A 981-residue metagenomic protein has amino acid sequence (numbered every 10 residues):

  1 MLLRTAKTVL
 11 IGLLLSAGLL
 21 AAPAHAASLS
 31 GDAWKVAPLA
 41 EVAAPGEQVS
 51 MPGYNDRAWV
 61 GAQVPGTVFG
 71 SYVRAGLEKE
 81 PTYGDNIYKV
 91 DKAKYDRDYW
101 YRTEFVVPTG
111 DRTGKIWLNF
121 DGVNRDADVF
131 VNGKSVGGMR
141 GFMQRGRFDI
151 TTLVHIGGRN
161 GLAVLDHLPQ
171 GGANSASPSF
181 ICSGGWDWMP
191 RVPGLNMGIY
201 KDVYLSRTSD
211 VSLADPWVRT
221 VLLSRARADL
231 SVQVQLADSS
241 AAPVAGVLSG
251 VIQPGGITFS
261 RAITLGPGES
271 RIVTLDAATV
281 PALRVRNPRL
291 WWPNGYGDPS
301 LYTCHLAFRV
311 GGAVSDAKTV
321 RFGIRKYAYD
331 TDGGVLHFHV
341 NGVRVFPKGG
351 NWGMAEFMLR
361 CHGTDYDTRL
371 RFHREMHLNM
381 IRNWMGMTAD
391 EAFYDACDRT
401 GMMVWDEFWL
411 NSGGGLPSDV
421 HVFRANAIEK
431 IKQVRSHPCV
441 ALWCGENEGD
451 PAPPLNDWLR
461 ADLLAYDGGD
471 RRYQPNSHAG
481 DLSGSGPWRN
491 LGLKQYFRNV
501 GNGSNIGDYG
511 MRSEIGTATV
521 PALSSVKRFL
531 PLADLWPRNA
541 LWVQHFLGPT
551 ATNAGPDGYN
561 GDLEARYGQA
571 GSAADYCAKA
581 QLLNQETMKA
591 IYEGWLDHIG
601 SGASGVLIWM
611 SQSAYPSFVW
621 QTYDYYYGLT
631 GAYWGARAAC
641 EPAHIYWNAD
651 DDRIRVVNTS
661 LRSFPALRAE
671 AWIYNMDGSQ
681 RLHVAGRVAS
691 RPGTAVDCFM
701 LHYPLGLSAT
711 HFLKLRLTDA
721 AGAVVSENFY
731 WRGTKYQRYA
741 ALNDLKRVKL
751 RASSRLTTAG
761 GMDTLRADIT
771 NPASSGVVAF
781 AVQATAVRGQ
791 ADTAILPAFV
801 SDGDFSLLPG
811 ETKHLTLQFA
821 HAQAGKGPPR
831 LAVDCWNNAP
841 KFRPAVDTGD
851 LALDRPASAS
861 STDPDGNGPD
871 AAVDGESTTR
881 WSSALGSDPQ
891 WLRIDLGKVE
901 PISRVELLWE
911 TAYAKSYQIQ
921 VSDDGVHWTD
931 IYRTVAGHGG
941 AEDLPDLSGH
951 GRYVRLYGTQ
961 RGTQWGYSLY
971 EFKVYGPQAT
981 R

Functional and structural regions predicted by a protein language model:
L29, M51, N55-V64, V131 (+6 more regions): Disordered, acidic Ser/Thr/Pro-rich linker "stalks" and the adjacent N-terminal cap of the next globular domain
L29, V36-A44, A58, Q63-T67 (+3 more regions): Substrate-binding clefts and catalytic carboxylate motifs of secreted carbohydrate-active enzymes
A37-E41, A75, D96-L213, S239 (+2 more regions): Accessory beta-strand-rich segments of carbohydrate-active enzymes
G70-V107, D111-F120, N124-V131, G137-R140 (+5 more regions): Active-site-adjacent substrate/metal-binding segments within catalytic domains of carbohydrate-active enzymes
V164-L168, Y957-Q964: Short beta-strand-plus-loop segments that form exposed binding edges in beta-rich domains
F259-N287, M676-S708, I795-A822: Intrinsically disordered, low-complexity Pro/Gly/Ser/Thr-rich segments with frequent PxxP/GP/PP motifs and embedded
V285-K318, L701-L742, A820-D847: Terminal connector regions
M380-A551, K579, L583, T587 (+4 more regions): Substrate-binding/catalytic cleft of secreted carbohydrate-active enzymes, primarily glycoside hydrolases
